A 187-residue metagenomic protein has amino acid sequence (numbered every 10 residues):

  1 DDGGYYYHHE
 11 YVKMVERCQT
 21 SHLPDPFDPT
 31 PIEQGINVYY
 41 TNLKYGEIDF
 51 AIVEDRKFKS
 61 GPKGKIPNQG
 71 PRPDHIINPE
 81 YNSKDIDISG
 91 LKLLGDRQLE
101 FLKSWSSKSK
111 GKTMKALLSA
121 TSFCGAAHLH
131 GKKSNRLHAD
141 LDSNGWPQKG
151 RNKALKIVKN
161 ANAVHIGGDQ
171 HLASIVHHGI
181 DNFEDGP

Functional and structural regions predicted by a protein language model:
D1-P187: Long, structured stretches of catalytic cores involved in phosphate-ester chemistry, encompassing
